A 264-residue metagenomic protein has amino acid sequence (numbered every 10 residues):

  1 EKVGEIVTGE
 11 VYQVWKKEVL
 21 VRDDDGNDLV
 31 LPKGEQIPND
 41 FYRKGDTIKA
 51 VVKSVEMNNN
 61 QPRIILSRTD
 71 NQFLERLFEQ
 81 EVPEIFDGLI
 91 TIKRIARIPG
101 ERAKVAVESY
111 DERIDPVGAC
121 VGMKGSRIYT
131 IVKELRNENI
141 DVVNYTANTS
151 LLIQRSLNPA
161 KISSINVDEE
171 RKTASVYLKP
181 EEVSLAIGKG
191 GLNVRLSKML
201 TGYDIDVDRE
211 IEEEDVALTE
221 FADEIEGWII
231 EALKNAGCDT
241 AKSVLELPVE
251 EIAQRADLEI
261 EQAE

Functional and structural regions predicted by a protein language model:
E1-E264: RNA-contacting regions in translation and RNA-metabolism proteins, encompassing KH/S1 modules where present
